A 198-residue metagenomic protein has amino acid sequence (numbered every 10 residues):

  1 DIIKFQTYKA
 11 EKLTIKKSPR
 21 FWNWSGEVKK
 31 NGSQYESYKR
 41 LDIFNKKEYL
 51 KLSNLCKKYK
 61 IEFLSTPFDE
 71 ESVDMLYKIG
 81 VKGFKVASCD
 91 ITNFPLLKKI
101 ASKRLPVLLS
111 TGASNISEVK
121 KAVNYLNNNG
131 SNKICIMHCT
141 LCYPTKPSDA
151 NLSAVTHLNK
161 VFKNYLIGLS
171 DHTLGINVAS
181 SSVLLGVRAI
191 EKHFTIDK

Functional and structural regions predicted by a protein language model:
D1-K198: Catalytic cores and adjacent flexible loops of soluble metabolic enzymes that perform enolate/carbanion chemistry on
